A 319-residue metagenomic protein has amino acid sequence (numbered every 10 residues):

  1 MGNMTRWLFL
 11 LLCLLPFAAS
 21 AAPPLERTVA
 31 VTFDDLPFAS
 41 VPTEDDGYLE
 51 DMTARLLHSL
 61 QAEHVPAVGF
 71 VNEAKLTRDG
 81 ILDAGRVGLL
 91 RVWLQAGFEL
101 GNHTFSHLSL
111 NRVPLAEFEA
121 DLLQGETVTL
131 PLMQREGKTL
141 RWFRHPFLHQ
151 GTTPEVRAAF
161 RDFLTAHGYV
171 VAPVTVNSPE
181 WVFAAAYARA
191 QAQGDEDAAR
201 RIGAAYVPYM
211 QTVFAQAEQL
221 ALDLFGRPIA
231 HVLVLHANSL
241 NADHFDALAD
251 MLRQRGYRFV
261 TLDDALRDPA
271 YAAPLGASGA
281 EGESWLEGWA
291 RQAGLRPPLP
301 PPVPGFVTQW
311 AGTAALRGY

Functional and structural regions predicted by a protein language model:
M1-W7: Positively charged n-region of N-terminal signal peptides that target proteins for export
W7-P16: Bacterial N-terminal signal peptides
F17-A21: Sec/Tat signal peptide C-region and signal peptidase I cleavage site
A22-L148, L233, M251: Active-site beta->alpha N-cap acidic-glycine motif
H64-A67, P173, R227, A237-Y319: C-terminal domain-boundary segment and adjacent tail
L82, L108-Q134, T153-H167, T175-R227 (+1 more regions): Alpha-helical scaffold elements lining the catalytic groove of polysaccharide deacetylases
L94-N102, V128-R135, E196-F214, E283-V303 (+1 more regions): Short, basic, helix/turn surface patches
A96-G97, T165-V170: Glycine-enriched alpha-helix->loop->beta-strand junction motifs that scaffold or abut catalytic
